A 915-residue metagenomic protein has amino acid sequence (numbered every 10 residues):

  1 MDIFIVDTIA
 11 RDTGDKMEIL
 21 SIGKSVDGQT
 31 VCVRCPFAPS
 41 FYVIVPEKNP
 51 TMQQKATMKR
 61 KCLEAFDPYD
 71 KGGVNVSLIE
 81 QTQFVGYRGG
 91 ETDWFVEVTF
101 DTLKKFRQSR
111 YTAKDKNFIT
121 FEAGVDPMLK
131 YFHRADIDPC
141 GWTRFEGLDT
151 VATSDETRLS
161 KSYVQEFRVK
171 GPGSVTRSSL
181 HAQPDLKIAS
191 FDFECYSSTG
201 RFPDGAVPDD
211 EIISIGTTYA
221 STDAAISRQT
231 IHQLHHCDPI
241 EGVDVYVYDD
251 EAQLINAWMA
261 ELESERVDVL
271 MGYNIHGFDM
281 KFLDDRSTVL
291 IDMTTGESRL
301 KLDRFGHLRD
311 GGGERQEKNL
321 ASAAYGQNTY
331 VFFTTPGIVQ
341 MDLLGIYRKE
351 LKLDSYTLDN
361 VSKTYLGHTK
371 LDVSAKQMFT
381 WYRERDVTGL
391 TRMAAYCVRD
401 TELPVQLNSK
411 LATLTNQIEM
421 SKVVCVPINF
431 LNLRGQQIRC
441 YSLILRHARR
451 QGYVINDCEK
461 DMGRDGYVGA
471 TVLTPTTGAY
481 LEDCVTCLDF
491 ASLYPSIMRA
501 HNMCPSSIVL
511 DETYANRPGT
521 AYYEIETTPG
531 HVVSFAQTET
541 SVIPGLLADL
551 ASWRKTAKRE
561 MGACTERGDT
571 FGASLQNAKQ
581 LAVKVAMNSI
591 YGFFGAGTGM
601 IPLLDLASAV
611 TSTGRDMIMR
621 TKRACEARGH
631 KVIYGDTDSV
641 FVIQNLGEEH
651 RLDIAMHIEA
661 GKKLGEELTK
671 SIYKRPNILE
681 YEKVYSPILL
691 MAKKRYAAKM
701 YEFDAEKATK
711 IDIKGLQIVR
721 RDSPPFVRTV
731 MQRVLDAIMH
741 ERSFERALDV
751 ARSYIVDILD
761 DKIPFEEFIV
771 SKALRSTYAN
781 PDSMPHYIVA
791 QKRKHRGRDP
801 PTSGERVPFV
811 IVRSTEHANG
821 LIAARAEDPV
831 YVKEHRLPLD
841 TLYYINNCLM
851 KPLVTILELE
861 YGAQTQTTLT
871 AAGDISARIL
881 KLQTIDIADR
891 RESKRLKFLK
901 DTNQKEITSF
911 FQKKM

Functional and structural regions predicted by a protein language model:
M1-R266, D292, R399, L403-K422 (+6 more regions): DnaQ-like (DEDDh/DEDDy) 3′-5′ exonuclease domain used for proofreading and 3′-end trimming on nucleic acids
R107-S109, S198-R201, S227, K281 (+10 more regions): Short helix/loop capping segments that flank catalytic or ligand/cofactor-binding pockets
G147, G326, Y330, L343 (+4 more regions): Catalytic nucleotidyl-transfer cores of nucleotide-processing enzymes
L148-S154, F379-N502, D569-D616, R620-A624 (+5 more regions): Common nucleic-acid-contacting/processivity interface regions adjacent to the catalytic cores of nucleic-acid enzymes
I226-I231, D238-V245, R266, L270 (+3 more regions): Active-site-proximal helix-loop-helix substrate-binding element of RNase H-like nuclease domains
W258-F282: Proline-aspartate-enriched helix->loop->beta-strand connector
V640-G661: Catalytic palm subdomain of template-directed nucleic-acid polymerases, centered on the conserved carboxylate motif
I658, K662-M915: C-terminal, non-catalytic extensions of nucleic-acid polymerases
